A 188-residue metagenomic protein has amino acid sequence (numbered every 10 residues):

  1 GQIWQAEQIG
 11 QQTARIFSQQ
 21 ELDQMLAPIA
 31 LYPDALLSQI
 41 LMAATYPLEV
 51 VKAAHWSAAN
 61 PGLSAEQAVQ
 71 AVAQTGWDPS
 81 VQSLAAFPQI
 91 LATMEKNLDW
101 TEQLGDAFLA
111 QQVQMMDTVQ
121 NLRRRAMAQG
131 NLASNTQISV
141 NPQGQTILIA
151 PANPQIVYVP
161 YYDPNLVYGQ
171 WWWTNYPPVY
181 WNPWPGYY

Functional and structural regions predicted by a protein language model:
G1-Y188: N-terminal low-complexity segments enriched in Gly/Pro/Tyr/Ser
